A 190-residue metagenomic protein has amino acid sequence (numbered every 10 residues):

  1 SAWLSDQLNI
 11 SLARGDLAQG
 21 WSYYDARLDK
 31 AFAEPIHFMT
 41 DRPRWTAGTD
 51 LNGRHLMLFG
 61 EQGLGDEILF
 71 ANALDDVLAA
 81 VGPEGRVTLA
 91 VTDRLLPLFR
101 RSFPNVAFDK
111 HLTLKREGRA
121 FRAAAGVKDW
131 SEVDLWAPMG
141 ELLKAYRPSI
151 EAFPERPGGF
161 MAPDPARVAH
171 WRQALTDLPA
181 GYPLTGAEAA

Functional and structural regions predicted by a protein language model:
S1-A190: Alpha-helical solenoid repeat scaffolds of the TPR/TPR-like class and their adjacent stem/linker regions that mediate
